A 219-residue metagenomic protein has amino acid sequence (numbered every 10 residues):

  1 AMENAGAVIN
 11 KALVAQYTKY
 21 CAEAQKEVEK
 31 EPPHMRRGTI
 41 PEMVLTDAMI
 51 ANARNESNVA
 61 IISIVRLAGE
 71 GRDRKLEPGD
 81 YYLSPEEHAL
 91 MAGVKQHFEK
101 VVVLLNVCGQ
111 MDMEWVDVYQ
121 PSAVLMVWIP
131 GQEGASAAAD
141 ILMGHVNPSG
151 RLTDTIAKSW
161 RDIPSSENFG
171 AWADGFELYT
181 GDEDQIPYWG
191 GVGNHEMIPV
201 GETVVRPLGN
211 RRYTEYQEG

Functional and structural regions predicted by a protein language model:
A1-G38, N106, Q110-G219: Secreted, periplasmic, or luminal enzymes acting at the cell surface/secretory milieu
L13, Y17-Y119: Hydrophobic helix-and-loop "lid/oligomerization" segment in the mid-to-C-terminal part of catalytic domains
